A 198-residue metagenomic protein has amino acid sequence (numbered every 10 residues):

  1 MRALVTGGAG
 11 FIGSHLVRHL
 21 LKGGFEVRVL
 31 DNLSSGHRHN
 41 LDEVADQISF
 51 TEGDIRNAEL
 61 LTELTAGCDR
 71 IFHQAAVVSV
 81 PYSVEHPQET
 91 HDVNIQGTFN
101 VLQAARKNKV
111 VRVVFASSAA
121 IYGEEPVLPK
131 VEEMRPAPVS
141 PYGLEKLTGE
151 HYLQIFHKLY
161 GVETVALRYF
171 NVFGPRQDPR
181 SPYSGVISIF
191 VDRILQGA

Functional and structural regions predicted by a protein language model:
M1-V172: N-terminal Rossmann-like NAD(P)+-binding domain of SDR-like oxidoreductases, especially those catalyzing
Q74, R193-I194: Conserved catalytic core of Hanks-type protein kinase domains
V84, I194-L195: Hydrophobic residues in alpha-helical segments
L147, V172-S188, Q196-A198: Glycine/proline-rich active-site loop of Rossmann-fold NAD(P)-dependent oxidoreductases
